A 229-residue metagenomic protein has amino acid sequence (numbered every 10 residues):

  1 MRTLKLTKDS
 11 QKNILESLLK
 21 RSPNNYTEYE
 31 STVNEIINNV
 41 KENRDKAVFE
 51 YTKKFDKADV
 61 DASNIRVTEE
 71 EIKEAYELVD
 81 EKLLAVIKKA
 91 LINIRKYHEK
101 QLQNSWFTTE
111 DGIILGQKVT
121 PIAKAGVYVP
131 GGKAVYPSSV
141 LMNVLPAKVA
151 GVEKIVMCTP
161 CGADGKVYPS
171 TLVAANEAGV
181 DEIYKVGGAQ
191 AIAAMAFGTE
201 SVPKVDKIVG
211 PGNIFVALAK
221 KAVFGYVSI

Functional and structural regions predicted by a protein language model:
M1-A123: N-terminal Rossmann-like NAD(P)+-binding subdomain of aldehyde/semialdehyde dehydrogenases
S17, E35, N39, E50 (+8 more regions): Alpha-helical scaffold segments in soluble metabolic enzymes
N24, E28-S31, E35, N43-K46 (+11 more regions): Conserved active-site and cofactor/substrate-binding residues in soluble primary-metabolism enzymes
I37, P130-A134, V156-G162, G179-V186 (+1 more regions): Flexible, glycine/proline-enriched loop segments at strand-loop-helix junctions that form or flank small-ligand binding
R44, E153, D181: Short acidic/polar active-site loop segments enriched in Thr and Asp
T108-V173: Conserved small-residue-rich beta-alpha loop and adjacent elements that most often cradle the phosphate/pyrophosphate
G179-I229: Conserved NAD(P)+-binding/catalytic subdomain of aldehyde/semialdehyde dehydrogenases
